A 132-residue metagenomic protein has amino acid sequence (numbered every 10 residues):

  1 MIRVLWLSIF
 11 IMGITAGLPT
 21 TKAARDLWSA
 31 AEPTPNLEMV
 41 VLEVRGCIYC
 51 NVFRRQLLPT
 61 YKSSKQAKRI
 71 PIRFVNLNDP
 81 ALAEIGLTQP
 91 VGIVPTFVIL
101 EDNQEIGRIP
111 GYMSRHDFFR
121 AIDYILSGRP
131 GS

Functional and structural regions predicted by a protein language model:
W6-A16: Bacterial N-terminal signal peptides
K22-L37, L82-T88: A short beta-strand-turn-helix
E38, E43-G46, I93: Short pre-active-site segment immediately N-terminal to redox-active cysteine/selenocysteine motifs in thiol-based
L42, K65-L82: Thiol-based oxidoreductase modules, predominantly thioredoxin-like and allied folds used for disulfide exchange
C47-C50, F97: The canonical Cys-X-X-Cys-His
C50-Q66: Typically the conserved alpha-helix immediately C-terminal to a functionally engaged Cys/Sec in thioredoxin-like
I93-R108: A short, hydrophobic beta-strand/beta-hairpin element that forms part of a small beta-sheet core
S114-S132: Thiol-/selenol-based redox modules, centered on thioredoxin-like and closely related oxidoreductase domains
